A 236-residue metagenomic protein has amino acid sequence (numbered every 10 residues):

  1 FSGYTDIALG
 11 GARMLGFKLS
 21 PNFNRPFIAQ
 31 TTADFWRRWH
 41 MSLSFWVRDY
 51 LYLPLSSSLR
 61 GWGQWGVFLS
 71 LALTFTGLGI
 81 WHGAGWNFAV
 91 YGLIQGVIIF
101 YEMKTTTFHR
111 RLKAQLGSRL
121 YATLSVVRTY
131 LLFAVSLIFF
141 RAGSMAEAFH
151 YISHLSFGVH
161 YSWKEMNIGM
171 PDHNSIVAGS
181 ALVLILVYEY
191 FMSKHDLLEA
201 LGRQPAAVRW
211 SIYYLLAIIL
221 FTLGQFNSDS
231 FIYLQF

Functional and structural regions predicted by a protein language model:
F1-Q235: Membrane-embedded transmembrane alpha-helical bundles that form the catalytic cores of multi-pass lipid-modifying
